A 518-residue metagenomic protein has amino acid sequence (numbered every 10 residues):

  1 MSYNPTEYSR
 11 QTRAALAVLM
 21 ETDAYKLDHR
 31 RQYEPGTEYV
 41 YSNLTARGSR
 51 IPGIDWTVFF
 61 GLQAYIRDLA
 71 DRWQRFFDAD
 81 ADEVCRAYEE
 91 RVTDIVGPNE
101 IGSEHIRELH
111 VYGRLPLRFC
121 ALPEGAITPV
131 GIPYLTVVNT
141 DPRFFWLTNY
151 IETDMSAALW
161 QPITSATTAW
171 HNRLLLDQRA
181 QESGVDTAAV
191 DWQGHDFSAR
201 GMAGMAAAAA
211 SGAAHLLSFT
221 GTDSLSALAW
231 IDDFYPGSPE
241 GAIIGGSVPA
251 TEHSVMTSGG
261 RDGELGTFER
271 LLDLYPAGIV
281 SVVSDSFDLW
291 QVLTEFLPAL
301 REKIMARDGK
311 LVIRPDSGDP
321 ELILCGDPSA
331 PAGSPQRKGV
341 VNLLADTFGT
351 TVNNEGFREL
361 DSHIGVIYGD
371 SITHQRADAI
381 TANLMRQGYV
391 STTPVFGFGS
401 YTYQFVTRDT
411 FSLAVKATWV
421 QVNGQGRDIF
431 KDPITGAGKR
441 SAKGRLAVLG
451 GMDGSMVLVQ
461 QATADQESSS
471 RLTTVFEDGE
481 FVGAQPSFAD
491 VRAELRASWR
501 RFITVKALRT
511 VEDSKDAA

Functional and structural regions predicted by a protein language model:
S2-Q63, R67, T220-S238, G260-L265 (+5 more regions): Gly/Ser/Thr/Ala-enriched C-terminal appendages of enzymes
S2-Y41, T45-P52, R107-P116, G125-N354 (+1 more regions): Buried, small/hydrophobic-residue-enriched core segments of structured protein domains
V40-I101: Low-complexity, highly charged intrinsically disordered N-terminal segments that act as targeting/localization
L62-W73, D141, H171-N172, A210-A213 (+1 more regions): Generic hydrophobic, helix-prone segments enriched in Leu/Val/Ile
R72, A87, R91-I95, L109 (+6 more regions): Residues that form generic nucleotide/phosphate-binding pockets
E89, S103, P116, G125 (+4 more regions): Generic internal hydrophobic packing segments that stabilize the cores of diverse globular domains
E89-T128, N139-R143, S362-I364, S371-F396: Long alpha-helical, hydrophobic tracts
